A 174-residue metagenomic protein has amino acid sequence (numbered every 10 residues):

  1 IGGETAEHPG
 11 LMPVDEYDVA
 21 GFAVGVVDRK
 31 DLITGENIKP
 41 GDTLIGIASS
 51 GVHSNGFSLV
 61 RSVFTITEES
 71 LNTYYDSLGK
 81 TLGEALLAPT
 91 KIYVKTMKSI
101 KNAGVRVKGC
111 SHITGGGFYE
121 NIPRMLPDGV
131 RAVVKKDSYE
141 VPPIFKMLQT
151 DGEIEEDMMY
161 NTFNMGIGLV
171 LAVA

Functional and structural regions predicted by a protein language model:
I1-S58: Glycine-rich anion-binding loops of enzyme active sites
M12-V19, S70-L71, D76-L87, K91-A174: Glycine-/charge-enriched secondary-structure boundary and capping motifs
G25-V27, D42-L44, A48-H53, R61-F64 (+3 more regions): Glycine-rich beta-alpha junction loops
I38-E84: Acidic, glycine-rich loop-and-beta core segments that form the ion-binding/anion-interacting portion of active sites
